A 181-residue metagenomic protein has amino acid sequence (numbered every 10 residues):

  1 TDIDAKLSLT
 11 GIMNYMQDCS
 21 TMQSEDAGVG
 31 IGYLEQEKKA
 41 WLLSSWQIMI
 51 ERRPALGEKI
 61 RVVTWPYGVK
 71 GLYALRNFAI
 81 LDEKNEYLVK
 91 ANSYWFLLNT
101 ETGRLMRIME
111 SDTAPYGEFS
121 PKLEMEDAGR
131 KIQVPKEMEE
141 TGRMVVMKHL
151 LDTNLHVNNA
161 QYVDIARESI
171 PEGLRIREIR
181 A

Functional and structural regions predicted by a protein language model:
T1-L43, K90-N92, N99-E178: Hot-dog-fold acyl-thioester-processing enzymes
W41, L56, W65, W95-L97: Tryptophan-centered motif/residue detector
Q47-K84, E178-A181: Hydrophobic beta-sheet segments that form the core/acyl-binding groove of ACP/CoA-dependent acyl-chain-processing
N77-L81, W95, K148: Generic short beta-strand
